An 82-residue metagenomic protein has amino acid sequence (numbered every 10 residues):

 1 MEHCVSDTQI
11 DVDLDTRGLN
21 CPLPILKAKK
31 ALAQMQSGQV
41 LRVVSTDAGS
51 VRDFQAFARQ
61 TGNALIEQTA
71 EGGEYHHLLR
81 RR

Functional and structural regions predicted by a protein language model:
E2: Class I SAM-dependent methyltransferase SAM-binding "motif I" and its flanking Rossmann-like core
S6-D15: Right-handed parallel beta-helix/beta-solenoid
L14-A70: Amphipathic, hydrophobic secondary-structure cores in small proteins
G73: Positions that flank functional sites
H76-R82: Core SAM-dependent methyltransferase catalytic element
